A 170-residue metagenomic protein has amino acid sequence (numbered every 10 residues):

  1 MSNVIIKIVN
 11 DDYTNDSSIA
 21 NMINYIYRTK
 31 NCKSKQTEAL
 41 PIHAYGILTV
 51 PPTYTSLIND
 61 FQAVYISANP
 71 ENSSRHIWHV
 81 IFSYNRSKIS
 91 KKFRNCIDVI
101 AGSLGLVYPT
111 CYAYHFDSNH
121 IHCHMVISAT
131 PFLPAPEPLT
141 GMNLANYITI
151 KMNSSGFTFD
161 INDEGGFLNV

Functional and structural regions predicted by a protein language model:
M1-V170: N-terminal nicking endonuclease/strand-transfer module with a His-rich metal-binding environment and a catalytic Tyr
